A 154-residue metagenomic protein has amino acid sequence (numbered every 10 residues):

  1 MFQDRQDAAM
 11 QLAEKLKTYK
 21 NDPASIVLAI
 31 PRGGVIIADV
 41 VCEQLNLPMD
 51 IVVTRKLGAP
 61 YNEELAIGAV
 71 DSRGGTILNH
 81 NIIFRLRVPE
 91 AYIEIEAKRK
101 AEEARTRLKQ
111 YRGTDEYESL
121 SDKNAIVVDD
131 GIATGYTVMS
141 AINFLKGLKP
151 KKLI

Functional and structural regions predicted by a protein language model:
M1-I154: PRPP-associated nucleotide enzymes
